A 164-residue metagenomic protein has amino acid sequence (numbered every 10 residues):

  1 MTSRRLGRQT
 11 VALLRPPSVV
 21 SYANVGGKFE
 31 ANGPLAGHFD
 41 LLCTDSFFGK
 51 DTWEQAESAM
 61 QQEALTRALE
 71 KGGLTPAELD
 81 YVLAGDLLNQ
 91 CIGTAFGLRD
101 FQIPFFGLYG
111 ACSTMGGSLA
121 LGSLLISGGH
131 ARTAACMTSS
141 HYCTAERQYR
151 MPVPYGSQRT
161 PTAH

Functional and structural regions predicted by a protein language model:
M1-F106, A163-H164: Conserved "HGTGT" condensation-loop signature of ketosynthase/thiolase-family condensing enzymes that catalyze
R4, R8, G116-G117, A145-H164: Glycine-/small-residue-rich "gating" segment that lines the acyl/pantetheine channel and substrate pocket
V19, L65-R67, I126-A131, P152-P154: A general structural signal for short secondary-structure boundary/capping elements
G49, W53, A120-S127, C143-T144: Short, highly charged low-complexity linear segments
A84-G85, A134-S140: Short beta-strand segments
L87-Q102, H141-S157: Active-site-adjacent elements of ketosynthase-type condensing enzymes
L108-C136: Active-site-proximal alpha-helical scaffold in enzymes
